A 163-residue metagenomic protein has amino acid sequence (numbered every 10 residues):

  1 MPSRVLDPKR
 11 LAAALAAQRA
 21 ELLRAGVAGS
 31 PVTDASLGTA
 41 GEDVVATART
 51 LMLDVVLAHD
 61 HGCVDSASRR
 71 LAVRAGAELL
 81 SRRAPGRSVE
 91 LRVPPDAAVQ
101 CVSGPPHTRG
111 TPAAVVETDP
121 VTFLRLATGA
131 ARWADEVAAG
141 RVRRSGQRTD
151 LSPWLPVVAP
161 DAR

Functional and structural regions predicted by a protein language model:
M1-D54, T111-R163: C-terminal interaction segments
V55-L71: Negatively charged, low-complexity tracts enriched in Asp/Glu with abundant Ser/Thr
V64-S68, L79, G110-A114: Short coil/turn segments at secondary-structure boundaries
A67-E90: A glycine-rich beta-turn/hairpin centered on an aromatic-Pro dipeptide
A84, P95, A127-A131: Short leucine-rich amphipathic alpha-helical surface patches
R92-V93, Q100-E117: Mature extracellular/passenger domains of Gram-negative fimbrial/pilin and adhesin proteins
P95-A98, R144: Small/polar glycine-rich anion-binding or flexible loop at a beta-alpha turn
